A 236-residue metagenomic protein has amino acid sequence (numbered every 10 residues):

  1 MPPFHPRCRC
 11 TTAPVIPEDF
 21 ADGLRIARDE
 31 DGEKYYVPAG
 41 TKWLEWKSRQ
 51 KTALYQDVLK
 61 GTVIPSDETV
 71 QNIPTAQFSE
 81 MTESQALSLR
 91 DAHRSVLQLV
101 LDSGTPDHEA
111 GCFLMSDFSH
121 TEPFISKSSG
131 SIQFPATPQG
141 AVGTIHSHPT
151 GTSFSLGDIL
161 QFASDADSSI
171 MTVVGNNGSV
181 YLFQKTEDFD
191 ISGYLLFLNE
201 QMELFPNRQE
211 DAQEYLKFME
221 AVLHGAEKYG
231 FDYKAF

Functional and structural regions predicted by a protein language model:
M1-A86, R94-L97: Activation/maturation switch segments at domain boundaries
R7, A13, E18, A141-A163 (+1 more regions): A short, charged
T12-E18, M115-S116, F183-E187, F236: Short beta-strand-to-coil "C-cap" segments at the C-terminal boundary of structured domains/repeats, marking
F20-P38, A163-K185: Polybasic, low-complexity binding patches
A39, S119-S129, Y181-E187: Short amphipathic beta-strand/extended segments with alternating polar/hydrophobic composition
V58-G140, P206-F236: Glycine-rich short-loop/terminal segments
H120-D167, G175-N176: Short HxH-centered metal-ligating active-site micro-motif
S169-F236: Active-site or metal-binding loop neighborhoods of secreted/extracellular toxin and effector enzymes
